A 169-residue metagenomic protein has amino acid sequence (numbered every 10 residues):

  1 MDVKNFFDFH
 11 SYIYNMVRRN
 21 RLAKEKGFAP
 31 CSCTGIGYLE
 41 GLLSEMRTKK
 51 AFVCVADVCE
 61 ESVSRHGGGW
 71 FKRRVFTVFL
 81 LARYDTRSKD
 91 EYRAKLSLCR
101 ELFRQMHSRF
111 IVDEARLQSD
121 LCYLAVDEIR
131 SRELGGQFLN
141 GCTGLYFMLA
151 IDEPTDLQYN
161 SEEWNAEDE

Functional and structural regions predicted by a protein language model:
M1-G68, E162-E169: Small/polar-rich, solvent-exposed N-terminal microdomains that initiate assembly or binding
M1-S11, R18, G69-R73, L81-F110: Extracellular/virion structural assembly segments
F7, R21-E25, L96-D152: Acidic-leaning, charged glycine-interspersed low-complexity segments
S32, A51, V55-D57, F76-F79 (+3 more regions): Residue-level signal for well-ordered alpha-helical segments
V63, T86-S88, T155-L157: Residue-level signal for secondary-structure boundary sites
W70-D85, N140-T155: Oligomerization/assembly interface segments of phage tail-like spikes and tubes
K89-D90, Q158-N165: Short, charged, solvent-exposed linker or helix-capping segments at domain edges/interfaces that act as flexible hinges
